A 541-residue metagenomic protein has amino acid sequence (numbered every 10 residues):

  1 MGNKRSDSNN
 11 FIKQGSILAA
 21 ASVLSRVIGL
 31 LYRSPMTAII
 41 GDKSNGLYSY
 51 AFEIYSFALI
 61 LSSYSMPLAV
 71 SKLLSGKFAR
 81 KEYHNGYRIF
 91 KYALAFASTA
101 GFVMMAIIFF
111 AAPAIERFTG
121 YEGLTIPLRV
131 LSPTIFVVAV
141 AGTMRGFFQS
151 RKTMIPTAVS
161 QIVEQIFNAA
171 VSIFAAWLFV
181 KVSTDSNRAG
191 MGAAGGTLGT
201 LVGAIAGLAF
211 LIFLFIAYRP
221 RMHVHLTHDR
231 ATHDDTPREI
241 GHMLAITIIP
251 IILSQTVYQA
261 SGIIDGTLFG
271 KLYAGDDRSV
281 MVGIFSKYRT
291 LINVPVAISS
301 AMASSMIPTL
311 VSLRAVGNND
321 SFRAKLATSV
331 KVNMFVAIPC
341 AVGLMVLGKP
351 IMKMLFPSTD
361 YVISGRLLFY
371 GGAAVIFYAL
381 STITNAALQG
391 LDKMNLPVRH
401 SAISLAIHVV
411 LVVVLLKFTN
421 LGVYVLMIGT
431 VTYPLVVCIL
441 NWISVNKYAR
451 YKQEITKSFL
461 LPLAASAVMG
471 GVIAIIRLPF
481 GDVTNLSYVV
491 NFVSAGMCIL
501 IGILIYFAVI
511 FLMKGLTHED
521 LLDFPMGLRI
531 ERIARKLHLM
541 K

Functional and structural regions predicted by a protein language model:
M1-I28, H84, R88, A231-Q255 (+1 more regions): N-terminal membrane topogenesis motif
G2, I475-K541: Membrane-proximal transmembrane or re-entrant/amphipathic helices at the cytosolic face
N10-L68, S98, M105, F109 (+2 more regions): Signature of the first transmembrane helix
V27-N45, E116-R117, I252-P295, S312 (+2 more regions): Helix-terminus/linker motif at the lipid-water interface of multi-pass membrane proteins
S75-L94, I284-F377: Specific pore-lining/lateral-gate transmembrane helices of multi-pass inner-membrane transport and insertion machines
A106, Y121-M144, T359-T384: Alpha-helical transmembrane segments of multi-pass membrane proteins
A139-Q161, A373-I403: Membrane-interface junctions at transmembrane-helix termini in multi-pass inner-membrane proteins
I155, I166-L214, N395, L405-W442 (+4 more regions): Membrane-interface helix-loop junctions in multi-pass transport and translocation proteins
